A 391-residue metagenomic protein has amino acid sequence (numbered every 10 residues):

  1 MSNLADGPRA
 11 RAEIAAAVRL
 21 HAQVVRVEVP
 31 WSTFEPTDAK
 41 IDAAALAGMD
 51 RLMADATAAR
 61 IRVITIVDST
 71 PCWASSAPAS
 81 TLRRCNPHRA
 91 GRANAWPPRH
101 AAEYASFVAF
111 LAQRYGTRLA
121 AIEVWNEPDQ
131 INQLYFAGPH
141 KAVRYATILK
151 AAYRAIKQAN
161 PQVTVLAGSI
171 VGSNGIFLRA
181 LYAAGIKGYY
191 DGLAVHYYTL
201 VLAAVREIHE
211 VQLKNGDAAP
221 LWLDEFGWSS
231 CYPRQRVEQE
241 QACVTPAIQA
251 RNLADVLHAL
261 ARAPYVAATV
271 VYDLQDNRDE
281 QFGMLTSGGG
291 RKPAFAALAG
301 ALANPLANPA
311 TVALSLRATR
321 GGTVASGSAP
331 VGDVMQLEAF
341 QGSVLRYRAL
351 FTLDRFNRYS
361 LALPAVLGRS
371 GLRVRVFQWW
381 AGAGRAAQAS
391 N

Functional and structural regions predicted by a protein language model:
D6-R9, E35-G48, S75-G192, H196-A218 (+3 more regions): Active-site cleft segment of glycoside hydrolase catalytic domains centered on the general acid/base Glu
R9-S32, R62-D68: Catalytic domains of carbohydrate-active enzymes, especially glycoside hydrolases
T81-R84, R114, P128, P233 (+3 more regions): Aromatic-rich peripheral "rim/lid" segments of glycoside hydrolase catalytic domains that contact and position glycan
S328-V334, R369: Short proline/glycine-enriched turn/loop motifs at strand-loop junctions of beta-rich domains
L345-F356: Solvent-exposed serine/threonine-rich low-complexity stretches and specific carbohydrate-binding patches
N357-L361: Short strand-edge motifs at loop-to-beta-strand transitions and within beta-strands of extracellular beta-rich domains
L363-S370: Surface-exposed, short loops/turns at beta-strand junctions within beta-sandwich domains
L372-G384: Enriched for extracellular/lumenal, surface-exposed ectodomains of secreted and cell-surface proteins
